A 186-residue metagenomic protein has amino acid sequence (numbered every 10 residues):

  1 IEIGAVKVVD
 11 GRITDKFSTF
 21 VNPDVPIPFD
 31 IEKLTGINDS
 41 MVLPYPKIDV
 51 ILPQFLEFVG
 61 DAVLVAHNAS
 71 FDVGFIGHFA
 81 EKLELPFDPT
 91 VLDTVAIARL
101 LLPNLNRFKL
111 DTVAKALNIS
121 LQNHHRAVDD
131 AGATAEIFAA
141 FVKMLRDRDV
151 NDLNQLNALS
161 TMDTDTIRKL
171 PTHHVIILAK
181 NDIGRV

Functional and structural regions predicted by a protein language model:
I1-E57, H78, L83-E84: Conserved RNase H-like, two-metal-ion catalytic cores of nucleic-acid enzymes
L43, F58-V59, V63, H67-S70 (+1 more regions): Phosphodiester-processing cores and adjacent nucleic acid-binding clamps
